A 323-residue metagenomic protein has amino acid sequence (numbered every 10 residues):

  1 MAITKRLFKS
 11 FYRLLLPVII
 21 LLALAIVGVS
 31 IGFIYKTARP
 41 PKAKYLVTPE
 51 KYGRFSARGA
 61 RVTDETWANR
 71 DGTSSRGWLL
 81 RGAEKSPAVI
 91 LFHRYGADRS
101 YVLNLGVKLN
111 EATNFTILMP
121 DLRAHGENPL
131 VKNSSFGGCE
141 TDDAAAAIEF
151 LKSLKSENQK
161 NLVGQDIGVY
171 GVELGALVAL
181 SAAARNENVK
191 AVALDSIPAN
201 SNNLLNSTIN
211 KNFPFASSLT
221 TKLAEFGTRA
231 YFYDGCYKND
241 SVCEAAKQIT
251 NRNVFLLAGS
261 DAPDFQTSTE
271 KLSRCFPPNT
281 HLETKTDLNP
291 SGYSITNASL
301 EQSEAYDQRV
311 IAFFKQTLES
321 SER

Functional and structural regions predicted by a protein language model:
S10-W67: An N-terminal hydrophobic leader/cap segment in hydrolases
W67, S75-W78, E225-E322: Serine-hydrolase catalytic core
S86-R94: Short beta-strand element of the alpha/beta-hydrolase
Y95-K108, S268: The serine-hydrolase catalytic nucleophile loop
L109-P129: Conserved alpha/beta-hydrolase
S134-N161: Alpha/beta-hydrolase active-site loop
Q159-E173: Alpha/beta-hydrolase fold nucleophile elbow
S181-G235, T267: Hydrolase active-site cap/lid region
